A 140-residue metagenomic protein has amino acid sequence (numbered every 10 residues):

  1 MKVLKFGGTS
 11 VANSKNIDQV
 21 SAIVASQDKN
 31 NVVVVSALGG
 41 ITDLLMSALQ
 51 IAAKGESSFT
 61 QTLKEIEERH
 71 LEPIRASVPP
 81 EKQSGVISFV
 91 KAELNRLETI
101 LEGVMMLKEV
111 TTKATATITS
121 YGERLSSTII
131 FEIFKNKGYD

Functional and structural regions predicted by a protein language model:
M1-D140: Nucleotide/pyrophosphate-binding catalytic subdomain
